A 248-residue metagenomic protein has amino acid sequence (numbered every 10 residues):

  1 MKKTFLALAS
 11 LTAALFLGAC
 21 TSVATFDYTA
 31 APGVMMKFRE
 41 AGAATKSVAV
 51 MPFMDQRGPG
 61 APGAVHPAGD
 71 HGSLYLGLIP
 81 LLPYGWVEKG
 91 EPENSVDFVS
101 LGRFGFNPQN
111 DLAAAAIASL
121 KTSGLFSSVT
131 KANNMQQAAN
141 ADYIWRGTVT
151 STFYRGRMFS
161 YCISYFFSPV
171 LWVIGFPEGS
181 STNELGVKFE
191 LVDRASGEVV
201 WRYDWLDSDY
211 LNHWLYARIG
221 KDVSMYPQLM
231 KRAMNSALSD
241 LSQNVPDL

Functional and structural regions predicted by a protein language model:
M1-A9: Bacterial N-terminal signal peptides that target proteins for export
A14-L17: Bacterial Sec-type N-terminal signal peptides, specifically the leucine/valine-rich hydrophobic h-region
C20-S123, W205, Y216, S224 (+2 more regions): A structural "domain/chain start" motif
V23-T29, S127, A132-E198: Surface-exposed short loop/turn segments
F53-D55, T148-R155, L206-S208: Generic short beta-strand segments
G156-M158, Y210-W214: Outer-membrane beta-barrel proteins
C162-F166, L206-D207, G220: Flexible, surface-exposed loop regions and adjacent strand-edge segments of Gram-negative outer-membrane beta-barrel
V199-D207: Aromatic (tryptophan-biased) beta-strands that constitute blades/sheets of beta-rich domains
